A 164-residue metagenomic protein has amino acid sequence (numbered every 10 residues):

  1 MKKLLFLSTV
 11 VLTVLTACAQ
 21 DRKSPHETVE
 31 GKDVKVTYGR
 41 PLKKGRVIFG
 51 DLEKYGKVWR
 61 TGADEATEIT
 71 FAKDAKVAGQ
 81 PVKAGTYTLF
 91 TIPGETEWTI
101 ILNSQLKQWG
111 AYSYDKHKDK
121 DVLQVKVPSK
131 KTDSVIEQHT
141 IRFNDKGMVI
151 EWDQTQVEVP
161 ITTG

Functional and structural regions predicted by a protein language model:
M1-R22: Bacterial Sec-dependent N-terminal signal peptides
C18-K83, T88-G164: Targeting-peptide/extracellular-domain and disordered-appendage signature
